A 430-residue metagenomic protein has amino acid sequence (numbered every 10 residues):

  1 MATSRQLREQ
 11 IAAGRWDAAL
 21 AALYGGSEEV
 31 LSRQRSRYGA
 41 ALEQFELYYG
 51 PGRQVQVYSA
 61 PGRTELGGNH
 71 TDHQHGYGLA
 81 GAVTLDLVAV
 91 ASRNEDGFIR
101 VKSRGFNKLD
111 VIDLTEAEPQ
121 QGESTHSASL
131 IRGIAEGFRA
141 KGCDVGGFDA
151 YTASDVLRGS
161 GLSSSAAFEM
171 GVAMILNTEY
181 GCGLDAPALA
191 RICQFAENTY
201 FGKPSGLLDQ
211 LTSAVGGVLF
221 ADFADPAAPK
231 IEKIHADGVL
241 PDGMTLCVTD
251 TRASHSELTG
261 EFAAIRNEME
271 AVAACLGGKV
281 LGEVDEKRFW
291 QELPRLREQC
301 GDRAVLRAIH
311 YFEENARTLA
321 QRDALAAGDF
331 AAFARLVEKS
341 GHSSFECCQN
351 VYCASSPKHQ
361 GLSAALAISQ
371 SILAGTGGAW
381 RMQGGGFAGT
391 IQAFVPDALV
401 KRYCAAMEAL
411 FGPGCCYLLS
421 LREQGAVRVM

Functional and structural regions predicted by a protein language model:
M1-R63, V88, S92-S124, F220-R381 (+1 more regions): C-terminal nucleotide
R53-Q54, H70-Y77, E116-S124, S154-L162 (+2 more regions): A short glycine/serine-rich beta->alpha loop
S59-H75, D155-V172, T376-F394: Glycine/serine-rich anion-binding loops at beta->alpha junctions that coordinate negatively charged ligand groups
G76-D96, V215: Structural signature of FAD isoalloxazine-binding scaffolds in flavoprotein oxidoreductases
R100-K102, G147-S154, L184-F195, A334-K339 (+2 more regions): Beta-strand segments within the central parallel beta-sheet cores of soluble alpha/beta enzyme folds
A135-L157: Glycine- and acidic-rich phosphate- and metal-coordinating loops
A140-F148, L176-I192, D397-L410: Phosphate-handling active-site elements
S160-V248, M430: Fold-level recognition of mixed alpha/beta catalytic cores in primary-metabolism enzymes, strongest
